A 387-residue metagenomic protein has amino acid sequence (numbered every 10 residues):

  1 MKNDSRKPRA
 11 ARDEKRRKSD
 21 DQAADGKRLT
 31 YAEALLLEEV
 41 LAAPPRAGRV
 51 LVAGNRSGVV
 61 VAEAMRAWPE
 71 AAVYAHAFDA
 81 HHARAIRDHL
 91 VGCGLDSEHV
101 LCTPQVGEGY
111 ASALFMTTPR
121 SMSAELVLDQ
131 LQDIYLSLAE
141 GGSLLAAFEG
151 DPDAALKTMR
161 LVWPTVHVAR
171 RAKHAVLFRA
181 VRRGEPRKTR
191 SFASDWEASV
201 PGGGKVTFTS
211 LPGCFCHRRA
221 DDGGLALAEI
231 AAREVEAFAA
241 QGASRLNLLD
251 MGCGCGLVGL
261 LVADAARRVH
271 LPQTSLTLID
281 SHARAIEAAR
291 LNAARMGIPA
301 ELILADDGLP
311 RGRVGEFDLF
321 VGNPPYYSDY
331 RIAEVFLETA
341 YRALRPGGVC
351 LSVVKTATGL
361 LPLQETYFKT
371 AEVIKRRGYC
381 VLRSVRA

Functional and structural regions predicted by a protein language model:
M1-G26: Basic Arg/Gly/Lys-rich low-complexity intrinsically disordered segments
D20-A43, R171-S244: SAM-dependent Rossmann-like transferase core, predominantly class I methyltransferases with a strong bias toward
D25-S97, D222-G322: Conserved SAM/SAH cofactor-binding pocket of Class I
A64, I134-Y135, V262, A340 (+1 more regions): Class I S-adenosylmethionine-dependent transferase superfamily signal
S112-A124, M251-G256, F317-D329: Conserved proline-anchored active-site loop of SAM-dependent methyltransferases that bridges a beta-strand
L128-E140, E334-P346: A short glycine-rich, Lys/Arg-flanked "PGG" loop and its adjoining helix->strand segment in the class I
G141-E149, G347-V354: Conserved beta-strand signature within the Rossmann-like core of class I S-adenosyl-L-methionine
P152-D153, K157-G204, L211-C214, T356-A387: Class I S-adenosyl-L-methionine
